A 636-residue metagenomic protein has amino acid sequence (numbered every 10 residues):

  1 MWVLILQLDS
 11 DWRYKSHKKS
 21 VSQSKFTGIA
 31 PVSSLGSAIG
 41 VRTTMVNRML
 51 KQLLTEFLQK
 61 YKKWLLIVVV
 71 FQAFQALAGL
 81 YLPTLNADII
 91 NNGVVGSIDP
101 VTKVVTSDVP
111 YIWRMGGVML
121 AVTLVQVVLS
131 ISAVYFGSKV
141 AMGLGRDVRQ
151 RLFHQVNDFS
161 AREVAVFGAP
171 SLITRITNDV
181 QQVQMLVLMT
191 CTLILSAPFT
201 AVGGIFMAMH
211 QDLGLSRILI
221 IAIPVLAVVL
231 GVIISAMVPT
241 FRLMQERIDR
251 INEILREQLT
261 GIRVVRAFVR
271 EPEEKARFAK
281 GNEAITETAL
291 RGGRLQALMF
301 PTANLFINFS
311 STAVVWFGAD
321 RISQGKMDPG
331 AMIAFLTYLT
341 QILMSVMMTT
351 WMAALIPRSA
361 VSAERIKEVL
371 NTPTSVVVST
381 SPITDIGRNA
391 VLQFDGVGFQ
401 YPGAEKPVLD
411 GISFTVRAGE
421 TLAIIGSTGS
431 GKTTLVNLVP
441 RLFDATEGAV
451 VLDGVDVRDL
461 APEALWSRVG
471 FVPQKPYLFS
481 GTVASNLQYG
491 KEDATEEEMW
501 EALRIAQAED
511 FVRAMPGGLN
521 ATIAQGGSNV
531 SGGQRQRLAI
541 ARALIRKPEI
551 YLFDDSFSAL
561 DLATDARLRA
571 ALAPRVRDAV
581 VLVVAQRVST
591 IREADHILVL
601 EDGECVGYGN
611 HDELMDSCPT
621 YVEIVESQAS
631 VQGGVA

Functional and structural regions predicted by a protein language model:
M1, L6-L82, V94-M119, V125 (+15 more regions): Membrane-integrated ABC transporters
G40, D385-A636: ABC-type nucleotide-binding domain
Q59-K63, D158-R162, N178-V187, C191 (+9 more regions): An intracellular "coupling" helix at the cytosolic face of ABC transporter transmembrane type-1 domains
K60, L65-F74, M119, M189-M244 (+1 more regions): Transmembrane helices of ABC transporter permease
L82, N86, A133, G137 (+6 more regions): Hydrophobic/aromatic residues in alpha-helical transmembrane segments
G117, M207-A222, I234, R291-R365 (+1 more regions): Helix-loop-helix
T374-G387: Pre-NBD coupling/linker segments of ABC/ABC-like ATPases
